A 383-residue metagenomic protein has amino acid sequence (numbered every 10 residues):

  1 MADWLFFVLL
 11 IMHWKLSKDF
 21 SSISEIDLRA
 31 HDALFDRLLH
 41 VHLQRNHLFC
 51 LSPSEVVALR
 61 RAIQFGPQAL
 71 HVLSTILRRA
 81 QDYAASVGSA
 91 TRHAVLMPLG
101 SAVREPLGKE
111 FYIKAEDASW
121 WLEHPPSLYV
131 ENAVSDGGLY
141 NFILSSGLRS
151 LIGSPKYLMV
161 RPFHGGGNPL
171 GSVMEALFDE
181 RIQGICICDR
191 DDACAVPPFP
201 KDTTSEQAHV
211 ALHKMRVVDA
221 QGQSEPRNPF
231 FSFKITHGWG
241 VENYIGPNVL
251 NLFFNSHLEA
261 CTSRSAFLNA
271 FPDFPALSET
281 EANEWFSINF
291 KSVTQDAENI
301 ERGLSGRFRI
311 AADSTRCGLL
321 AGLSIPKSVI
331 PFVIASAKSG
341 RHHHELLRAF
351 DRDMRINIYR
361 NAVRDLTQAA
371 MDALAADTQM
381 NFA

Functional and structural regions predicted by a protein language model:
A2, A220-G222, F382: Conserved, well-structured beta-alpha core segment at the onset of a catalytic domain
A2-L107: N-terminal extension/subdomain marker
R45-L59, I63, S287-A362: C-terminal structured domain segments
T75, F142, S172-A176, N243 (+2 more regions): Charged/polar, solvent-exposed surface patches and flexible loops
D82-C194, P198: RecA-like P-loop NTPase motor core
D191-P197, S224-S256, S314-G318, S324 (+5 more regions): TOPRIM fold recognition
A195-Q207: Short, flexible/disordered intra-domain loops and linkers
T204-S328: Activity-critical C-terminal alpha-helical subdomain
